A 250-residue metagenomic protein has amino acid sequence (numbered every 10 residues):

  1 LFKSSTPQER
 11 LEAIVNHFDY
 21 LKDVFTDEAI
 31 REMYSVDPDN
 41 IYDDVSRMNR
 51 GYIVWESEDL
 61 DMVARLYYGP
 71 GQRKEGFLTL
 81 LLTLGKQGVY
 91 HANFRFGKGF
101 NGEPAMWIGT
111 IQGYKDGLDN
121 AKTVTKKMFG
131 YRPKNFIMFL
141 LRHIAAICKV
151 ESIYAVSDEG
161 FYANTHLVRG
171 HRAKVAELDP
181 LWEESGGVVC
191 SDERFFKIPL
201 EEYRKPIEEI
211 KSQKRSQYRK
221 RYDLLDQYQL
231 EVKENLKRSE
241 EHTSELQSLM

Functional and structural regions predicted by a protein language model:
L1-D44: An acidic, glycine-rich, mixed-charge low-complexity segment common to nucleic-acid enzymes
D37-A121: A conserved beta-strand-loop-helix scaffold within acyl/acetyltransferase catalytic domains
Y90, G99-G187: Acyl-donor binding region in acyl/amide transferases
K115, F196, M250: Residue-level detector of flexible, active-site-proximal loop/helix-junction positions within diverse enzyme catalytic
N135, A146-S152, R194-L200, L236-E240: Noncatalytic linker/hinge segments flanking ATPase motor cores
F161-L224: Accessory, usually C-terminal, subdomains that scaffold auxiliary metal cofactors
R215, R219, D226-S239: Long, charge-rich alpha-helical interaction segments
E241-M250: Single conserved hydrophobic/aromatic residue that forms the stacking wall/gate of nucleotide- or nucleobase-binding
